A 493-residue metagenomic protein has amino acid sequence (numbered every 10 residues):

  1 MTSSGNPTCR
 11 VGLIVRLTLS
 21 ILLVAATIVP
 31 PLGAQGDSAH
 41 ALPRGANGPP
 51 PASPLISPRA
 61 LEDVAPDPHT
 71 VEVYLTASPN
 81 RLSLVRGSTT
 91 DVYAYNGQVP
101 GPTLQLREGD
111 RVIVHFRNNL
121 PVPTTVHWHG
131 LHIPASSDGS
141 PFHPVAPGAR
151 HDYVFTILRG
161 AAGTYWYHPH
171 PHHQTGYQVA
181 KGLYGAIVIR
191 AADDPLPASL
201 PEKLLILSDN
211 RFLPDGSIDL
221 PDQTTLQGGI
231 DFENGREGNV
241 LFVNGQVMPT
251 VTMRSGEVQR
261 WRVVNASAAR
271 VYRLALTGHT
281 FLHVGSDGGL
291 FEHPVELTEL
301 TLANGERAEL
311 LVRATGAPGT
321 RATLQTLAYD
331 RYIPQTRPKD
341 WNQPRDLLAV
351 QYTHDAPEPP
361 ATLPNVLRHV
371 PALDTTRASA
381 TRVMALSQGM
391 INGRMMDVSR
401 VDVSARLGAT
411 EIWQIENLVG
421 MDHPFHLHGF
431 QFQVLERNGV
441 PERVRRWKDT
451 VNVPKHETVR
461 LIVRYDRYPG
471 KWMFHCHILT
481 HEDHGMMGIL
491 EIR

Functional and structural regions predicted by a protein language model:
M1-L13: N-terminal secretory signal peptides that target proteins for export/translocation
L17-I28: Bacterial N-terminal signal peptides
P31-L32: Cleavable N-terminal signal peptides
Q35-A303, R307-L311, D346-Q388, V459 (+2 more regions): Histidine-centered copper-binding motifs that mark active-site loops of extracellular/periplasmic copper enzymes
V85-R86, W128-G130, S136-P141, V145-P147 (+2 more regions): Active-site pocket scaffolds in enzymes
I113, T164-W166, R260, R321-T323 (+2 more regions): Short, conserved beta-strand segments of beta-strand-rich sandwich/propeller modules, principally
T125, H172-G176, G182, A317-Q351 (+1 more regions): Terminal connector regions
T156-A162, R313-G319, R464-K471: Short, surface-exposed loop/turn segments at beta-strand-coil junctions that are enriched for proline with nearby
